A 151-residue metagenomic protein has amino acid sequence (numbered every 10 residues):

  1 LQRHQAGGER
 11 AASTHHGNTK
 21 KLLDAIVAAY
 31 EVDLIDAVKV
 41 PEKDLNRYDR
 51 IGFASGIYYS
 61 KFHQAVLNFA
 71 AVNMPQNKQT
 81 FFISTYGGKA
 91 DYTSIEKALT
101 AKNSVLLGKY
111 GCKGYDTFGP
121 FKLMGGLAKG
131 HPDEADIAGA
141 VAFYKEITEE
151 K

Functional and structural regions predicted by a protein language model:
L1-R3: Cationic, amphipathic, low-complexity alpha-helical segments enriched in hydrophobics plus arginine/proline
Q5, T14, N18-K21, A25-I35 (+1 more regions): FMN-binding flavodoxin-like domain, especially the glycine-rich phosphate-binding loop
E9: Conserved acidic segment of CheY-like receiver
K39-K43: Short acidic active-site motifs
